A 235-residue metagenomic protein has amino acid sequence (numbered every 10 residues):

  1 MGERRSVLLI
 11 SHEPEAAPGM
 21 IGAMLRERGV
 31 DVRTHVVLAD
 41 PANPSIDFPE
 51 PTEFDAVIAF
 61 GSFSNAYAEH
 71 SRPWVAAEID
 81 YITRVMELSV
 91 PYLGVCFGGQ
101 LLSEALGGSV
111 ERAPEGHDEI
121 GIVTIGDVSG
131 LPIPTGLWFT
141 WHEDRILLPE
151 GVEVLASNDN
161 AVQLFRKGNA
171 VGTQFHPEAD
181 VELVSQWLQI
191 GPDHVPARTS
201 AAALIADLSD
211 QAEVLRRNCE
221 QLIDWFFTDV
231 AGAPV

Functional and structural regions predicted by a protein language model:
S6-L25, V37-L38: N-terminal beta1-alpha1 ligand-phosphate binding loop
L9, G126-V235: Amide-donor transfer/coupling interface in amidating biosynthetic enzymes
A17, Y67, S103: Glycine/Thr-rich phosphate-binding loops of Rossmann-like dinucleotide-binding domains
A23-L93: Flexible gly/pro-rich beta->alpha loop and the following alpha-helix that scaffold active-site loops
V85-S109: Catalytic nucleophile loop
R112-G116: Short, electropositive alpha-helical surface patch
